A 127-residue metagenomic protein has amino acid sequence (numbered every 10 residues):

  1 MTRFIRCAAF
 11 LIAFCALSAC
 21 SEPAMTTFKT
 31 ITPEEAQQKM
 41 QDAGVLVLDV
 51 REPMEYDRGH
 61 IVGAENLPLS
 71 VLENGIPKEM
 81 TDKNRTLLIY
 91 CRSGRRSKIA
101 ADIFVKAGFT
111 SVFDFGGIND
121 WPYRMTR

Functional and structural regions predicted by a protein language model:
T2-C7, C20-V45, M54-T86, R92-R127: Rhodanese-like catalytic fold shared by cysteine-dependent sulfurtransferases and DSP/PTP-type phosphatases
A8-S18: Bacterial N-terminal signal peptides
V47-D49: Structural scaffold elements adjacent to functional motifs in cytosolic proteins
